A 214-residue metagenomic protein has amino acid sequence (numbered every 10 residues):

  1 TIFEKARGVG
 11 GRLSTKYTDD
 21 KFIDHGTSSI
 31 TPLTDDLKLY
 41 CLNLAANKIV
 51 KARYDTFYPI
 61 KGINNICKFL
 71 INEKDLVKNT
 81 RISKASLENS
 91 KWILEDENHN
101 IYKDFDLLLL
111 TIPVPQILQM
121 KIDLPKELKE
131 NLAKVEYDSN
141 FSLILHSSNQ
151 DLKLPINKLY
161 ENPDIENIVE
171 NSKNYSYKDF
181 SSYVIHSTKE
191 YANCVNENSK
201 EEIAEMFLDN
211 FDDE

Functional and structural regions predicted by a protein language model:
T1-D19: Glycine-rich FAD pyrophosphate-binding loop
E4, I30, L70, L109-T111 (+2 more regions): Generic structural signal for small/hydrophobic residues in well-ordered secondary structure, especially within
G10, F105-P155: Central helical "cap/lid" subdomain
Y17-L39: N-terminal glycine-rich dinucleotide-binding loop that anchors FAD/FMN and/or NAD(P) in oxidoreductases
S29-D36, I49-I71, C194-M206: Short beta-strand to alpha-helix junction loop
K78-I93: A conserved short coil-to-beta-strand element within the FAD-binding core of flavoproteins
H99-D104: Glycine-rich phosphate-binding loop signature in dinucleotide/nucleotide-binding domains
I144-E197, E202, M206-D213: Active-site substrate-recognition segment that forms the wall of the catalytic cavity or substrate channel
